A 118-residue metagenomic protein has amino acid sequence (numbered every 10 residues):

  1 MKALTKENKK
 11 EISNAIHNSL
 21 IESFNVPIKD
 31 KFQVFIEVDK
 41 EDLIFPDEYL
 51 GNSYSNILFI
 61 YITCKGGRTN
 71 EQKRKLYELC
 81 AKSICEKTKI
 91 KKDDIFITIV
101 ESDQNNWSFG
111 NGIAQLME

Functional and structural regions predicted by a protein language model:
M1-E118: Interaction-mediating elements
